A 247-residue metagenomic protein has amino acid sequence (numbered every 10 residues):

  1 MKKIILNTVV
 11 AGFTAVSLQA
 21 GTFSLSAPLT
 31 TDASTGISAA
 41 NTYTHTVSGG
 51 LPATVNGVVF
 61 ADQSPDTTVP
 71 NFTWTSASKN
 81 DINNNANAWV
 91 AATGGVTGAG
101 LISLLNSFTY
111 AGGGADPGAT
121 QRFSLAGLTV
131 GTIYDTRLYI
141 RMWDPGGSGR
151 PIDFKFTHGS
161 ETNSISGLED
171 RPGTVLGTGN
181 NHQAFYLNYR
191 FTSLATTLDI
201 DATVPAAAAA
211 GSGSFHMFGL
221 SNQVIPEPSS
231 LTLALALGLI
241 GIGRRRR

Functional and structural regions predicted by a protein language model:
K2-A11, S229-L233: Sec-dependent signal peptide recognition, specifically the positively charged N-region followed immediately by
V16-A20: Sec/Tat signal peptide C-region and signal peptidase I cleavage site
G21-S76: N-terminal, charge-rich interaction modules
G21-Y43, R141-V224: Contiguous ligand/interfacial binding patches
V58-A126: Surface-exposed, low-complexity/disordered Ser/Thr/Gly/Pro/Asn-rich loops and linkers
R122-I133, N188-T196: Extracellular and analogous surface-interaction loops
L128-D144: A short beta-strand element within beta-rich, extracytoplasmic domains of secreted/secretory-pathway proteins
E227-R244: A short, hydrophobic C-terminal helix/tail in secreted or cell-surface proteins
